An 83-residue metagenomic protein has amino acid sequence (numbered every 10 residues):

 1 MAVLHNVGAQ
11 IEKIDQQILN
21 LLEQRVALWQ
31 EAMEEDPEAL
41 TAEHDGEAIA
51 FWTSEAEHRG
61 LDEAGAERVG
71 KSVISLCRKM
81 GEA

Functional and structural regions predicted by a protein language model:
M1-A83: Domain-level signature for soluble enzymes in the chorismate/prephenate branch of the shikimate pathway
